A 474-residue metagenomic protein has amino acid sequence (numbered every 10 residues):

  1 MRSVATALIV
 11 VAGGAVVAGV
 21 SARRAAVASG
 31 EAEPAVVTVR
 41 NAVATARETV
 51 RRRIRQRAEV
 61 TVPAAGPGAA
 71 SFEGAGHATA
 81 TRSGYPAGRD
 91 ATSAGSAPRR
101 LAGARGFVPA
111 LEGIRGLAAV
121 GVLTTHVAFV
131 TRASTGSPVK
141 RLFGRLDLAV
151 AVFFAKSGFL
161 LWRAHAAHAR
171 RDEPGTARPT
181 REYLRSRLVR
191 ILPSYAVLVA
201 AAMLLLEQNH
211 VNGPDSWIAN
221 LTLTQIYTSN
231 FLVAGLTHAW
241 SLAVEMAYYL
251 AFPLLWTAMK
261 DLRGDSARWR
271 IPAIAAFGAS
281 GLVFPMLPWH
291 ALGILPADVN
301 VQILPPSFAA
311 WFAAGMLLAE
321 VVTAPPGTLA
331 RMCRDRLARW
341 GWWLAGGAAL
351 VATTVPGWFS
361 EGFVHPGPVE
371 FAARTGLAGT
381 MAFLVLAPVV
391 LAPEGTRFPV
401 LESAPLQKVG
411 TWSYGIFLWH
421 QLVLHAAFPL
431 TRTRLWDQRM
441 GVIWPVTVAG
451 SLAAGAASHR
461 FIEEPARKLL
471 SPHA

Functional and structural regions predicted by a protein language model:
M1-L287, F308, W412-G415, H425-A474: Membrane-cytosol interface segments of multi-pass membrane proteins, especially ER/Golgi lipid-handling enzymes
A7, D147, L304, F308 (+3 more regions): Alpha-helical transmembrane segments of multi-pass integral membrane proteins
S134-K140, V211, L292-D298, T328-L329 (+2 more regions): Membrane-interface helix termini and inter-helical loops of multi-pass transporters
S229, V283-L295, L350-W358, V390-L391: Transmembrane-helix signature of polytopic, lipid-linked glycan biosynthesis machinery
F231-A239, I294-V301, H365-V369: Membrane-interface helix caps and helix-loop-helix hairpins in membrane proteins
M259-W269, T323-R336, F398-V400: Membrane-interface helix-boundary motifs at transmembrane edges
I274-A279, R334-V351: Signature aromatic-anchored transmembrane alpha helix within multi-pass, membrane-resident enzymes that catalyze glycan
P285-S307, A314, V321-R334: Surface-exposed beta-loop-beta
